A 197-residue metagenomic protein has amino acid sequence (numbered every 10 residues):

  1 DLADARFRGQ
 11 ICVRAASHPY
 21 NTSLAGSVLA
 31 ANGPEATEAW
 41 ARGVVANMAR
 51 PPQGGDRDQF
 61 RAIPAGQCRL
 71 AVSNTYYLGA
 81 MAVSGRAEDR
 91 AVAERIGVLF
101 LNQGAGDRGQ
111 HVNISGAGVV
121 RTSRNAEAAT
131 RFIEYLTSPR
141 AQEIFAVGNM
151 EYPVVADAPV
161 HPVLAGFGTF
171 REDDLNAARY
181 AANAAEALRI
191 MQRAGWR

Functional and structural regions predicted by a protein language model:
D1-V13: A conserved helix-loop-strand patch within extracytoplasmic ligand-binding domains of the periplasmic binding
A3, L29, A41, F60 (+6 more regions): Non-transmembrane alpha-helical segments in soluble domains of secreted/periplasmic/extracellular proteins
G9, S17-N21, Y76-G79, Q103-D107 (+3 more regions): Solvent-exposed loop/turn segments at secondary-structure junctions within structured extracellular/periplasmic domains
C12-A16, Y20-S23, S27-L101: Ligand-binding pocket segment of bilobal, Venus flytrap-like solute-binding proteins
H18-P19, E35, G54-R57, V72 (+3 more regions): Soluble non-cytosolic domains of exported or imported proteins
A93-S123: Flexible, solvent-exposed loop/hinge segments that line or gate ligand/substrate-binding clefts
S115-L175: Mature extracytoplasmic/periplasmic domains
V160-R197: Extracellular/periplasmic bilobal clamshell ligand-binding domains
